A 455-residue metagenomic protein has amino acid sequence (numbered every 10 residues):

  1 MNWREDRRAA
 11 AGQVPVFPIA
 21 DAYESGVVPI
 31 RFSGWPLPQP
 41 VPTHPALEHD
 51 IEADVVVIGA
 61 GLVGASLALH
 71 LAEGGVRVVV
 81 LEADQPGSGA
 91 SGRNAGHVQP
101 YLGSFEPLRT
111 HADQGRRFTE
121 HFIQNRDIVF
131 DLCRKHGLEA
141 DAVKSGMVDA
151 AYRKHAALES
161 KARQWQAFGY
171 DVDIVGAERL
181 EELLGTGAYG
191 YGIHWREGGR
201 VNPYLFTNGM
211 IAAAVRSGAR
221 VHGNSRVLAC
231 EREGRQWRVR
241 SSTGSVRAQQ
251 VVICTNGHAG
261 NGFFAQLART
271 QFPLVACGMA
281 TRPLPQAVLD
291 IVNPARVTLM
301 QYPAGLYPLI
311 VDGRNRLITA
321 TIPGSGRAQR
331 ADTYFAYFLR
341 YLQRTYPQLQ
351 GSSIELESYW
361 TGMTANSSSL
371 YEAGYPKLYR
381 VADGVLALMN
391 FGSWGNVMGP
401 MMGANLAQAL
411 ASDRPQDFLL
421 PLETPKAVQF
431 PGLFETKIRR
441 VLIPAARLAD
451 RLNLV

Functional and structural regions predicted by a protein language model:
M1-V55: Extreme N-terminal leader/targeting segments of oxidoreductases
A53-V80: N-terminal Rossmann-like FAD-binding beta1-loop-alpha1 element of flavoenzymes
E73-R93: Glycine-rich FAD pyrophosphate-binding loop
R93-H121: Glycine-rich active-site loop/strand segments that organize a redox cofactor
A112-A213: Rossmann-like flavin
K135-V143, V227-A229, S245-Q286, I291-D383: Active-site substrate-recognition segment that forms the wall of the catalytic cavity or substrate channel
G187, G192-Q249: Helical element adjacent to the flavin cofactor pocket in flavoenzyme catalytic cores
S325-Q329, A336-R340, R344-A445: C-terminal catalytic lobe of FAD-dependent flavoproteins
